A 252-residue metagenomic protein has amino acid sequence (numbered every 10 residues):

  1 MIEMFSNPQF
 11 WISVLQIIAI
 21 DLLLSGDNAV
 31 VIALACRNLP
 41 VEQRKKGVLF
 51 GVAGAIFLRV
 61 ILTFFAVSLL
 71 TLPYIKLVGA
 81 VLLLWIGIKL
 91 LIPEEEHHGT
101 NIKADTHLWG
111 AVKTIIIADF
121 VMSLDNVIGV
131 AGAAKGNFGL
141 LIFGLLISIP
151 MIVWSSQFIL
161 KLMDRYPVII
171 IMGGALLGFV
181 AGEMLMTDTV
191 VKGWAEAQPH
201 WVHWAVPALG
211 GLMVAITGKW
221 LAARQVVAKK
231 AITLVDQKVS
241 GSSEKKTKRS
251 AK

Functional and structural regions predicted by a protein language model:
M1-K252: Multi-pass alpha-helical transmembrane bundle typical of ion/small-solute transporters and intramembrane aspartyl
